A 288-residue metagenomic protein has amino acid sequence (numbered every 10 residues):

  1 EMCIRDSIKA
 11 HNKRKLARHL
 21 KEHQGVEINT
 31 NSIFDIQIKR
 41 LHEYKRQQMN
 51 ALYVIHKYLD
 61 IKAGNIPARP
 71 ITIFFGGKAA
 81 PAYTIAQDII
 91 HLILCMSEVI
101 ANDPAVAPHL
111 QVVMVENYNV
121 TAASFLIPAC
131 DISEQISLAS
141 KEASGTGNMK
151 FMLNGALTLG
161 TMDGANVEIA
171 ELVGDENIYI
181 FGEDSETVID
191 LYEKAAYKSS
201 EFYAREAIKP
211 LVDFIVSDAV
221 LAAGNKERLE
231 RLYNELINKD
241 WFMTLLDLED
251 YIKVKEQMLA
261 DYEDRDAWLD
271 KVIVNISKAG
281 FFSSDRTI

Functional and structural regions predicted by a protein language model:
M2-I4: Short, small-residue-biased leader/transition segments that mark boundaries at the very start of proteins
D6, N31, Y44, Y83 (+5 more regions): Short, charged/polar micro-motifs that form catalytic or ligand-binding hotspots
A10-A123: Long, K/E/R/D-enriched contiguous segments that form extended
I36-K39, Y44, F74-K78, V113-N117 (+5 more regions): Generic beta-strand/beta-sheet core signal
R69, G76-A79, V99, P108 (+4 more regions): C-terminal helix-loop subdomains that flank or include functional centers
P128-A129, I136-F281: Catalytic binding pocket for nucleotide-activated donors in carbohydrate/polymer assembly enzymes
R286-I288: C-terminal alpha-helical cap of glycosyltransferases
